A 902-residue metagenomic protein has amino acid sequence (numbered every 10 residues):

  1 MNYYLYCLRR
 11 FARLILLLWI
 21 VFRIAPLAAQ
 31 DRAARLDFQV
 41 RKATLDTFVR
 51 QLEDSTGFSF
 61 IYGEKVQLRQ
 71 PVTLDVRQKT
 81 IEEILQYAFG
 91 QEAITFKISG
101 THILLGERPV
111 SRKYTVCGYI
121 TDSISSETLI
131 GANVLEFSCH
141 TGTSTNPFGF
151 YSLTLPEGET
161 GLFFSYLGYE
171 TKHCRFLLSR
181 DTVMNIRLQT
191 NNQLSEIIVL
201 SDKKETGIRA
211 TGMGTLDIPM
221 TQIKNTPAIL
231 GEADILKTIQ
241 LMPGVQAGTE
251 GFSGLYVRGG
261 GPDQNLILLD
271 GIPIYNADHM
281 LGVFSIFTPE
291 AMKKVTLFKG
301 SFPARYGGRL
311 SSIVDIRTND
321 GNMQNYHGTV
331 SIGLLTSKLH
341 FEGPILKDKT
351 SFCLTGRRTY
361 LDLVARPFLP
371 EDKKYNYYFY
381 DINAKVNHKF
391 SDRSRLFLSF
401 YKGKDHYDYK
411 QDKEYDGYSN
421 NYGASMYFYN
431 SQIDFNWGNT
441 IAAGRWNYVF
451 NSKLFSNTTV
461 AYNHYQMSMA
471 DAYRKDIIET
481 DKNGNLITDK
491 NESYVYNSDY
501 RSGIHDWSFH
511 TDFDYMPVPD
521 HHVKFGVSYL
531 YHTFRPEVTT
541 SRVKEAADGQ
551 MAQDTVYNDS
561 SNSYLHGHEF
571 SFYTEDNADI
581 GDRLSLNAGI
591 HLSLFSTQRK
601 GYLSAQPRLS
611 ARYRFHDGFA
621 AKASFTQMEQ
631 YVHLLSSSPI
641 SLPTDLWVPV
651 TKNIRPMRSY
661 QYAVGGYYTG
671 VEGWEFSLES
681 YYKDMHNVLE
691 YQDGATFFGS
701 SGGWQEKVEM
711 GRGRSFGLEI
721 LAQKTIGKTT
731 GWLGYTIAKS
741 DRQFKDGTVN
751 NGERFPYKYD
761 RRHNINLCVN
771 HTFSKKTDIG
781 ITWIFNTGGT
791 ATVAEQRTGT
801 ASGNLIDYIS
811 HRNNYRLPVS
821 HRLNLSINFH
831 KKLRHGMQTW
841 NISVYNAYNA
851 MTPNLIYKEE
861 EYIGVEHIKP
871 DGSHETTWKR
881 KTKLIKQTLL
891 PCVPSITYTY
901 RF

Functional and structural regions predicted by a protein language model:
V49, E53-T56, E92, I98-F137 (+5 more regions): Short, acidic, small-residue-rich periplasmic hinge/interaction motif at the N-terminus of Gram-negative outer-membrane
F89, F150, G168-E170, I198-E205 (+4 more regions): Periplasmic N-terminal accessory/gating domains of Gram-negative outer-membrane beta-barrel systems
C139-F150: Short, acidic Ser/Thr/Gly-rich low-complexity loop/linker segments typical of extracellular and cell-surface proteins
G333-R358, E371-K410, D434-T458, Y462 (+1 more regions): Transmembrane beta-barrel wall of Gram-negative outer-membrane proteins
D412-K413, N420, Y613, D617-Y662 (+3 more regions): Surface-exposed extracellular loop regions of Gram-negative outer-membrane beta-barrel proteins, predominantly
N497-S498, S502, D506-S508, S561 (+6 more regions): Outer membrane beta-barrel strand-and-loop segments of large Gram-negative receptors, especially TonB-dependent
Y682-D684, E706-E795: Gram-negative outer-membrane beta-barrel transporters
K776, F785-G803, S820-R822, F829-F902: C-terminal beta-signal and adjacent terminal beta-strands/loops of Gram-negative outer-membrane beta-barrel proteins
